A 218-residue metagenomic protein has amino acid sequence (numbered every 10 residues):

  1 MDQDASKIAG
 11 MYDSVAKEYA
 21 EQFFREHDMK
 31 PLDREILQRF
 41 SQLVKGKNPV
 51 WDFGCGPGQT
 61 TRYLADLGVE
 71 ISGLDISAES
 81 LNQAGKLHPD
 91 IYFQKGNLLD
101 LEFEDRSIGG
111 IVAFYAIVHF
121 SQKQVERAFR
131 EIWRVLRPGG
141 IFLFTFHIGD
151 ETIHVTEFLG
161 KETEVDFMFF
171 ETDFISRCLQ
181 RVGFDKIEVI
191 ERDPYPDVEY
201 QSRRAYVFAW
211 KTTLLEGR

Functional and structural regions predicted by a protein language model:
M1-K45, D150: Conserved class I S-adenosyl-L-methionine
W51-F53, P57-D100: Class I SAM-dependent methyltransferase SAM/SAH-binding core
L99-I111: A short acidic, Gly/Pro-enriched loop at the edge of an enzyme's catalytic core that lines a small-molecule cofactor
E126-P138: A short glycine-rich, Lys/Arg-flanked "PGG" loop and its adjoining helix->strand segment in the class I
G139-F146: Conserved beta-strand signature within the Rossmann-like core of class I S-adenosyl-L-methionine
H147-D166: Short, glycine-/aromatic-enriched active-site segment of Class I SAM-dependent methyltransferases
F167-V182: Short alpha-helix
Y195-R218: Core SAM-dependent methyltransferase catalytic element
